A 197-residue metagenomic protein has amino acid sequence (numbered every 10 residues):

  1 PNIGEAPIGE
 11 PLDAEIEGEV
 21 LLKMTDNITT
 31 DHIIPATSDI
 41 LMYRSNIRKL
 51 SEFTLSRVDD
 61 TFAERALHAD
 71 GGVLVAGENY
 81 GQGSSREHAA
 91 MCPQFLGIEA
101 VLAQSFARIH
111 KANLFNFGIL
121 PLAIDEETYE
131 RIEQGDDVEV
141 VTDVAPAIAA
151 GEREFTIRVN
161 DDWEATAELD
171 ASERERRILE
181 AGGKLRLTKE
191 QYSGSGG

Functional and structural regions predicted by a protein language model:
P1-G197: Fe-S-dependent hydro-lyases/dehydratases of central metabolism
